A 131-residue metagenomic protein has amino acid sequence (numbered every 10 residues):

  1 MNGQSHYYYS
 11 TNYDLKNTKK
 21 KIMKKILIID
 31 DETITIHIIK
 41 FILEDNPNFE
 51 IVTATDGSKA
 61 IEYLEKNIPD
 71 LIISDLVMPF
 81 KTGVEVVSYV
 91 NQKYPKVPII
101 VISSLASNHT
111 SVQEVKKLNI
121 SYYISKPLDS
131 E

Functional and structural regions predicted by a protein language model:
T33-V52, L118: Two-component/phosphorelay signaling modules centered on CheY-like receiver
I36, P79-F80, S107: The feature encodes the CheY-like receiver
T55-K59, T82-V86: Acidic catalytic/metal-coordinating carboxylates
E65-N67, V90-V97, L118: Conserved phosphotransfer cores of two-component systems
D75: Active-site residues of response regulator receiver
E85, A106-Y122: Alpha4 helix (beta4-alpha4-beta5 surface) of REC/receiver domains from two-component response regulators
I102-S103: Hydrophobic/aromatic residues positioned on beta-strands within the core alpha/beta folds
K126: A Lys-centered signature of the CheY-like receiver
